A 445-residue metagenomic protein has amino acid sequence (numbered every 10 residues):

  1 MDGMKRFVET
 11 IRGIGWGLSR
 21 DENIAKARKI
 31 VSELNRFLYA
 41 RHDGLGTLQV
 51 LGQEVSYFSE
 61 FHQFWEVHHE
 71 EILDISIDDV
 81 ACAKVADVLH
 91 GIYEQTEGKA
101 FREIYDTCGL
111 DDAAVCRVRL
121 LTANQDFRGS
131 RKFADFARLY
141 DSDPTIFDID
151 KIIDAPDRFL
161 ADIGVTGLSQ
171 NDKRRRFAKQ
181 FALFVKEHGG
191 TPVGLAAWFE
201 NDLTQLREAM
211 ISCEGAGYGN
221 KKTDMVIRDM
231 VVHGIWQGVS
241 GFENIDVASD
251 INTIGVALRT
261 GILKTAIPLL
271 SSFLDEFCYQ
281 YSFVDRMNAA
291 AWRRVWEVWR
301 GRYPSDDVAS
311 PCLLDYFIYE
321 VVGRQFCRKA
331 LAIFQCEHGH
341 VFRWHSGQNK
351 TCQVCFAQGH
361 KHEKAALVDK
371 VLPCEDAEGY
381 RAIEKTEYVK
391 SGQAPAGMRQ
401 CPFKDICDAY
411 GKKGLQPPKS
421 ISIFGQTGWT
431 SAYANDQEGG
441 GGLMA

Functional and structural regions predicted by a protein language model:
M1-A445: HhH-family (HhH-GPD) DNA N-glycosylase catalytic core used in base-excision repair
